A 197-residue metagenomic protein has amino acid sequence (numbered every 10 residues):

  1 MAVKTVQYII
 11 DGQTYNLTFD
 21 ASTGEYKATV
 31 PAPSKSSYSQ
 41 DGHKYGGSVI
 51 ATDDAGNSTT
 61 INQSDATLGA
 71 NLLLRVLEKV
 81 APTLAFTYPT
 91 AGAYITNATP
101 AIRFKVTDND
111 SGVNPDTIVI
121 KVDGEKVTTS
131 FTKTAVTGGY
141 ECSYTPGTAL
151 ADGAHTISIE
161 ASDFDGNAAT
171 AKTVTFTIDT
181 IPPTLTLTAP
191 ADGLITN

Functional and structural regions predicted by a protein language model:
M1, A51-D53, E78, F104-G112 (+1 more regions): Extracellular acidic, Ser/Thr/Pro-rich low-complexity tracts
M1-I10, N97, D108-V122: Solvent-exposed loop/turn segments flanking beta-strands in beta-repeat/beta-sandwich domains
A21-S34, A135-Y144: Aromatic sugar-binding surface patches on proteins that engage polysaccharides or sugar-phosphate polymers
A32-Y45, G147-A154: Surface-exposed, short loops/turns at beta-strand junctions within beta-sandwich domains
T52-N62, S162-N167: Short, solvent-exposed loop/turn segments at the edges of extracellular beta-sandwich modules
D65-A85, K172-T186: Flexible, low-complexity linkers/stalks enriched in Thr/Pro that connect modular domains
G92-A98, G193-N197: Short, solvent-exposed loop/linker segments at the N-terminal edge of repeated beta-sheet extracellular domains
